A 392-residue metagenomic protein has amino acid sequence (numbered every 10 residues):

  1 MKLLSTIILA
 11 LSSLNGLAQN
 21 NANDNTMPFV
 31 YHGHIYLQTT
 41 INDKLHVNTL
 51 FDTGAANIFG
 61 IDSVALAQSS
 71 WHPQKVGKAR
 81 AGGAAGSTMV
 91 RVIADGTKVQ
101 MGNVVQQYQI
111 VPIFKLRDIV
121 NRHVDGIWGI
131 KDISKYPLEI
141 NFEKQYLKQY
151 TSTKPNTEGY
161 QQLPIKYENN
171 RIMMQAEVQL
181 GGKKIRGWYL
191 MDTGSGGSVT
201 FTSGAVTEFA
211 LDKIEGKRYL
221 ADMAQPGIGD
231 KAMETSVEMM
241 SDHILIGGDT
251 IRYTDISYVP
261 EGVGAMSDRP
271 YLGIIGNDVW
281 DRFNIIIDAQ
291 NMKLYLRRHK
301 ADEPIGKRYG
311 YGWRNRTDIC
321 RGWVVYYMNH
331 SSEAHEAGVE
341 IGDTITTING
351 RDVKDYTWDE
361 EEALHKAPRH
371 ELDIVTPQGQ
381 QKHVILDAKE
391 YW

Functional and structural regions predicted by a protein language model:
M1-D24: Bacterial Sec-dependent N-terminal signal peptides
A18-W392: Pepsin/retropepsin-fold aspartyl endopeptidases
